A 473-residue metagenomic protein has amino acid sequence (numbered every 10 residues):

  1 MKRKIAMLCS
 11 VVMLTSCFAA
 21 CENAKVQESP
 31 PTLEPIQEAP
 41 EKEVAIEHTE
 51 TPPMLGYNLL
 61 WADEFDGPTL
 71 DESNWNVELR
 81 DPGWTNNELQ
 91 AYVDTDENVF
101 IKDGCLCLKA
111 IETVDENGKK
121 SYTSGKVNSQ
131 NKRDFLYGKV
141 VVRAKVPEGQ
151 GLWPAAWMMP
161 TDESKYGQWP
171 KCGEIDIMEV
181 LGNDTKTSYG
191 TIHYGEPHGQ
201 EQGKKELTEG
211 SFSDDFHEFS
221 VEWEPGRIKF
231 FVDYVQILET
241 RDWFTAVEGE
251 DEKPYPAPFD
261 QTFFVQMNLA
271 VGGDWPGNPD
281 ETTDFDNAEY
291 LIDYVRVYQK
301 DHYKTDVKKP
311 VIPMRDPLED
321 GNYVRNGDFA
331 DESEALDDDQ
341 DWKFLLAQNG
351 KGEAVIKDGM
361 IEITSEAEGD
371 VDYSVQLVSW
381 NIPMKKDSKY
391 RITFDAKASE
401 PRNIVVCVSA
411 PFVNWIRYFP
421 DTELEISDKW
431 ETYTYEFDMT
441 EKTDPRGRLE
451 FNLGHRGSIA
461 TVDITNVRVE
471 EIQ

Functional and structural regions predicted by a protein language model:
M1-K4: Positively charged n-region of N-terminal signal peptides that target proteins for export
S10-S16: Bacterial N-terminal signal peptides
C17-E34: Sec-dependent signal peptide cleavage junction
P31, P40-M314: GH16 jelly-roll
K308-Q473: Extracellular and organelle-lumenal recognition/adhesion modules and their flexible linkers in secreted
